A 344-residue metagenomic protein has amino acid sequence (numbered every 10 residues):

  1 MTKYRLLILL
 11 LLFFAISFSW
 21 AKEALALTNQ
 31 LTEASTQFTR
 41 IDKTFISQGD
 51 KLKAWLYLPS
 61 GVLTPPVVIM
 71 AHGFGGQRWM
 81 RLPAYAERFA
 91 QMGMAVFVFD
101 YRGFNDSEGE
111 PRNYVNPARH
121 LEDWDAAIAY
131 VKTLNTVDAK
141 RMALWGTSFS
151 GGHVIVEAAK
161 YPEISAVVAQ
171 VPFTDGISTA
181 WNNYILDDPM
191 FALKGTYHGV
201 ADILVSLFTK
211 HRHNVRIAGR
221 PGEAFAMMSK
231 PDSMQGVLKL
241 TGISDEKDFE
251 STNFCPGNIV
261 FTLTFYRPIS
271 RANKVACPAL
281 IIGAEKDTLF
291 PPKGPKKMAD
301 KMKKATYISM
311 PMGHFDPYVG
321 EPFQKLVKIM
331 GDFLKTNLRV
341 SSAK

Functional and structural regions predicted by a protein language model:
L27-G61: N-terminal cap/lid segment of alpha/beta-hydrolase-fold proteins
G75-E87, Y101: The serine-hydrolase catalytic nucleophile loop
R78, F104-A139, G320-E321, L326: Catalytic nucleophile-loop/oxyanion-hole region of alpha/beta-hydrolase and closely related hydrolase-like folds
R88-E108: Conserved alpha/beta-hydrolase
V156-I243: Alpha/beta-hydrolase-fold enzymes
V275, I281-G283: Short beta-strand/loop motif that positions the catalytic acidic residue of the alpha/beta-hydrolase fold
T288-G294: Conserved alpha/beta-hydrolase "acid-adjacent" motif
M310-K344: Catalytic active-site module of serine/aspartate enzymes centered on a nucleophile-bearing elbow/loop
